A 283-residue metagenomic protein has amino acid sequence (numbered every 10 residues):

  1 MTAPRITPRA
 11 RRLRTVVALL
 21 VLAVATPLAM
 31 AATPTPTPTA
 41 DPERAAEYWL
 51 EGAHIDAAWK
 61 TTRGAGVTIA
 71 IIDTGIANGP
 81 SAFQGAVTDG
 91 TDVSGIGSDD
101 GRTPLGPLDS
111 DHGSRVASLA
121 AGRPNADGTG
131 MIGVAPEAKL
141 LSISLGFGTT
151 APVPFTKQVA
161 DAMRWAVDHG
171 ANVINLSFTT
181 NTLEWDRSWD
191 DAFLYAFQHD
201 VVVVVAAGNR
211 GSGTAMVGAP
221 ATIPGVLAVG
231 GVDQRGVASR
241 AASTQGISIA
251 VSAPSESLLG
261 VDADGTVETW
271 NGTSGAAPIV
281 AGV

Functional and structural regions predicted by a protein language model:
T2-T7, R12-T15, L19-V67, S81-A82: Protease zymogen maturation seam
Y48-A58, G101, G122-N125, R210-S212 (+2 more regions): Short gly/ser/thr-rich secondary-structure transition/capping motifs
W59-I69, I76-D89, T103-F155, A238 (+1 more regions): Subtilisin-like serine protease catalytic core
A65-T68, E137-K139, D168-I174, Q198-V203 (+1 more regions): Loop/turn elements at helix/coil->beta-strand transitions in domains of secreted/extracellular proteins
T74-N78, V93-G95, P124-A126, G146-T150 (+5 more regions): Solvent-exposed loop/turn segments at secondary-structure junctions within structured extracellular/periplasmic domains
T88, S94, S98, L141 (+4 more regions): Structural detector of well-ordered beta-strand residues that form the stable sheet scaffold of enzyme domains
L145-A219, T266-N271, G275: Substrate-binding/access-modulating region of protease and related hydrolase catalytic domains
G218-V283: Extracellular S/T/G-rich loop segment that most often corresponds to the catalytic His/Ser-adjacent loop
